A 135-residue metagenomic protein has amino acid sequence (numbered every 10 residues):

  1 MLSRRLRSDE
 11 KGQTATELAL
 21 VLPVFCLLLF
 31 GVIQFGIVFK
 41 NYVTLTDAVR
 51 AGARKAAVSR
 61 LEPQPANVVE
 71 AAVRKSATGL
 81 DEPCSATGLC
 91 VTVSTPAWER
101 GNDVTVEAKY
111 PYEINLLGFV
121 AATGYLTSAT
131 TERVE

Functional and structural regions predicted by a protein language model:
M1-R74: Alpha-helical assembly-interface signal, strongest on the long, hydrophobic N-terminal helix that forms
L2, Y42, A51-E135: Short, conserved structural patches
